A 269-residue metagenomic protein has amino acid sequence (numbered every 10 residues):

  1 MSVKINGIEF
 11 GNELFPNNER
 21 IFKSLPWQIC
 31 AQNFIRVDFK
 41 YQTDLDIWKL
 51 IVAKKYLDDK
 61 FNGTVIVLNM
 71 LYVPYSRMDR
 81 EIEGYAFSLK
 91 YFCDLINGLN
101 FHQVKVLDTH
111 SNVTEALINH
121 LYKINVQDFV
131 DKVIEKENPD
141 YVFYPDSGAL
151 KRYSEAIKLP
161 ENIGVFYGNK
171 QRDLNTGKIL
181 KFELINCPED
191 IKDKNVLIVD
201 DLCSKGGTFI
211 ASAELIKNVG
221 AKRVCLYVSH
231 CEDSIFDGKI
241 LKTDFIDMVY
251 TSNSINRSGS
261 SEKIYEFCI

Functional and structural regions predicted by a protein language model:
M1-I269: PRPP-associated nucleotide enzymes
